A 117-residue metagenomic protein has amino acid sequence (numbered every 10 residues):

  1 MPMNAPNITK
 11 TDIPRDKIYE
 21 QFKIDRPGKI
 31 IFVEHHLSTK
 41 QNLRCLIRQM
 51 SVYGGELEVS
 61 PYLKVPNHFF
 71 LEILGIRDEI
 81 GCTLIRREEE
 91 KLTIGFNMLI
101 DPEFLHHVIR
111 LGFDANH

Functional and structural regions predicted by a protein language model:
M1-H117: Structured alpha-helical
